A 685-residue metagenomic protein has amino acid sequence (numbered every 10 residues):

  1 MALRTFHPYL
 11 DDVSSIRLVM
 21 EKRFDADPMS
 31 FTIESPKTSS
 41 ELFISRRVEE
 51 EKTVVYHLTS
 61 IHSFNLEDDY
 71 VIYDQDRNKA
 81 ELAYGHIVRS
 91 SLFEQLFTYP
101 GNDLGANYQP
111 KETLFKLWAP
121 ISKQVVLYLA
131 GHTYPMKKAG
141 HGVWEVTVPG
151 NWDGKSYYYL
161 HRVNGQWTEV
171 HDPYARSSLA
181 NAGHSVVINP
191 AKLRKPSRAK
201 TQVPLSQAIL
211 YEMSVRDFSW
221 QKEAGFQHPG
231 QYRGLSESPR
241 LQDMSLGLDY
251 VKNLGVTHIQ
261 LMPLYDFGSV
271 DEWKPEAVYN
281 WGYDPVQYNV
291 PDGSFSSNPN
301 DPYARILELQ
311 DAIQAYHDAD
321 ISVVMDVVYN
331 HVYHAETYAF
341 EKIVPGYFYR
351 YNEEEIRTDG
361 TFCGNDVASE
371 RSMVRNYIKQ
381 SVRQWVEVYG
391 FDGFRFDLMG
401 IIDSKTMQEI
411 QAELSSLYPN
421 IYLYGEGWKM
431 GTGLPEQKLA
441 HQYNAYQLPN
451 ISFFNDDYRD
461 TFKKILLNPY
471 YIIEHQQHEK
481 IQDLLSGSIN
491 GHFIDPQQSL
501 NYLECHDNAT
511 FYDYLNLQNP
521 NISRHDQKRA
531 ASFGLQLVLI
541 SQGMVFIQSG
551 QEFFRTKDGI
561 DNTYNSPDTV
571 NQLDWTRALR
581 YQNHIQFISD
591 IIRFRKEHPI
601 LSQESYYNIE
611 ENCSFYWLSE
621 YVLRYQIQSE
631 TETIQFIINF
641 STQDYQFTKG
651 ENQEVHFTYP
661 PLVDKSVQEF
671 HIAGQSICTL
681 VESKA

Functional and structural regions predicted by a protein language model:
A2-L10, V48-L114, T133-G234: The feature marks proteins involved in alpha-glucan
T5, Q109-K123, S614-G650: Carbohydrate-binding surface patches
R23-L42, K123-A130: Short, surface-exposed alpha-helix to beta-strand junction/turn motifs within ectodomains of secreted and cell-envelope
L117, M213, V251, L261 (+7 more regions): Conserved, mostly hydrophobic/aromatic
A119, G154-K155, K665-A685: C-terminal beta-strand-rich structural cap/linker in extracellular carbohydrate-active enzymes
L179-A191, Q411-A412, S416-F554, I560-Y564 (+4 more regions): Conserved alpha/beta catalytic core and glycan-binding cleft of carbohydrate-active enzymes
R216-Y389, M399-I402, E409-Y418, Y422: Substrate-binding/active-site clefts of carbohydrate-active enzymes
R580-S605: Catalytic cores of secreted or luminal carbohydrate-active enzymes
